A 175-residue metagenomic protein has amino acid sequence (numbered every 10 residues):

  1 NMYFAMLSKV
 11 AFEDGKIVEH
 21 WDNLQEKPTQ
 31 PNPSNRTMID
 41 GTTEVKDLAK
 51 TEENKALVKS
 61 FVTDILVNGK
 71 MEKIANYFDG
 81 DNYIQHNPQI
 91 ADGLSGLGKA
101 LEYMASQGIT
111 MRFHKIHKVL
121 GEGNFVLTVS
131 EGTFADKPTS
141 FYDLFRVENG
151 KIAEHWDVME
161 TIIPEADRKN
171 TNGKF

Functional and structural regions predicted by a protein language model:
N1-F175: C-terminal and inter-domain tail/linker signature
